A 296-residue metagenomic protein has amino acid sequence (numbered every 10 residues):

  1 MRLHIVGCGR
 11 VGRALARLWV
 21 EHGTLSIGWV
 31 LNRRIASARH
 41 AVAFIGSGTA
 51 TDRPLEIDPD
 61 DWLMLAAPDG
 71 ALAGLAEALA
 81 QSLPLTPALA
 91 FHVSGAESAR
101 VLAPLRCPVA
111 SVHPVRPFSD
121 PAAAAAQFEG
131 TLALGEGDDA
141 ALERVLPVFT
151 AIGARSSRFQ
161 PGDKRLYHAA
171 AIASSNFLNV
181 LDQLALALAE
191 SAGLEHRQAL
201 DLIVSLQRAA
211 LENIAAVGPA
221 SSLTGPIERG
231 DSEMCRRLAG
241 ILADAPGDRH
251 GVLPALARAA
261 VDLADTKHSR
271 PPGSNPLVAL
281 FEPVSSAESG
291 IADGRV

Functional and structural regions predicted by a protein language model:
M1-R53, G290, G294: NAD(P)+-binding Rossmann beta1-loop-alpha1 motif at the extreme N-terminus of oxidoreductases
L3-I5, L65, G135: Hydrophobic Val/Ile/Leu positions in short beta-strands of Rossmann-like dinucleotide-binding domains
G28-N32, L89-V93, A133-E136: Short, hydrophobic beta-strand segments that form beta-sheet elements in well-ordered domains
I35, A43-A124: Rossmann-like NAD(P)(H) cofactor-binding subdomain of soluble oxidoreductases
R39-F44, G48, A124-A216: Internal alpha-helical scaffold of NAD(P)-dependent oxidoreductase catalytic cores
A210-P271: Interdomain hinge/lid region at the active-site interface of Rossmann-like NAD(P)-dependent oxidoreductases
A260, A264-V296: NAD(P)-dependent dehydrogenase/reductase Rossmann-like domain
